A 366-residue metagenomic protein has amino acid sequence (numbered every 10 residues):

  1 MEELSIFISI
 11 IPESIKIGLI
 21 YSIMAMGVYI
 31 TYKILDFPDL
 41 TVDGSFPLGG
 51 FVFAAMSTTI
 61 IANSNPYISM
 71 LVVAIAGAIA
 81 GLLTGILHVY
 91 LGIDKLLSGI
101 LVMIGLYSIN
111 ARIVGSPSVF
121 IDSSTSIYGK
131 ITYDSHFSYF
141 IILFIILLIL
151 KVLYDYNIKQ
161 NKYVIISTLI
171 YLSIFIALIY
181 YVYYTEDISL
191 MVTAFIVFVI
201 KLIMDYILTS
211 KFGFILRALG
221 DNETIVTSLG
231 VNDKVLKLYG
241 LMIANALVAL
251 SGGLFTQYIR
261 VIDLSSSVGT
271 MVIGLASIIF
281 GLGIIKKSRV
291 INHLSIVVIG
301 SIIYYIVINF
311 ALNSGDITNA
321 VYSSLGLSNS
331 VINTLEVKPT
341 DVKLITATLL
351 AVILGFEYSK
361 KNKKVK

Functional and structural regions predicted by a protein language model:
M1-M24, P38, V52, I60-I68 (+2 more regions): Membrane-interfacial amphipathic/re-entrant helices at transmembrane-helix boundaries
I30, A55, I79-L82, I86-L91 (+9 more regions): Membrane-interface helix caps of multi-pass small-molecule transporters
K33-G49, L87-V102, F212-I215, Y239-M242 (+3 more regions): Short, non-helical or kinked segments that cap or interrupt transmembrane helices
A62-I104, I109, L147-D155, G300 (+1 more regions): Alpha-helical transmembrane segments within multi-pass membrane transporters and channels
A76-G77, L101-S124, I200-M204, A244-I262 (+3 more regions): Alpha-helical transmembrane segments in inner-membrane proteins
L106-T209, Y239, N319-V342, K363-K366: Transmembrane helix-bundle core of multi-pass membrane transporters and related energy-transducing complexes
Y184-D263: Helix-loop-helix "hairpin" substructures at the membrane interface of multi-pass membrane proteins
M242-K343: Transmembrane alpha-helical segments in multi-pass inner-membrane proteins
